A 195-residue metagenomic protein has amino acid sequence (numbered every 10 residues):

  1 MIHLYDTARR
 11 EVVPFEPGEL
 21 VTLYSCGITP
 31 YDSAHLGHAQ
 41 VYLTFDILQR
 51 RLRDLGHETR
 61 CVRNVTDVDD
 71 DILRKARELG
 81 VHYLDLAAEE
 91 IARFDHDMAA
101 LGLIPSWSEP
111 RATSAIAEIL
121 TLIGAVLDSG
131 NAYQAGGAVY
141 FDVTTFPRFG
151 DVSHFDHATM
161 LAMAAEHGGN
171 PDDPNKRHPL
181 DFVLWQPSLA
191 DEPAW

Functional and structural regions predicted by a protein language model:
M1-W195: NTP-dependent nucleotidyl-transfer catalytic core
